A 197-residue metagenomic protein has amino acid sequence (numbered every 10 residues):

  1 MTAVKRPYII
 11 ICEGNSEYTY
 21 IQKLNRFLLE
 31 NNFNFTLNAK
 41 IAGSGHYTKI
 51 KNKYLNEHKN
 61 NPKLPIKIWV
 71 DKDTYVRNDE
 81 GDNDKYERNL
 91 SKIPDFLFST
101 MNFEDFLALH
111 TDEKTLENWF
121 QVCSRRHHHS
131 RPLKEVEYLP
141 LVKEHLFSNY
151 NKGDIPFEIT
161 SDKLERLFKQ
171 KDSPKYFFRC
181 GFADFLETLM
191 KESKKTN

Functional and structural regions predicted by a protein language model:
M1-K5, Y18, Q22-A39, N52-K67 (+1 more regions): C-terminal accessory helical subdomains adjacent to catalytic cores in phosphodiester- and nucleotide-handling enzymes
Y8-Y18: Catalytic nucleophile-elbow at a beta strand-turn-alpha helix junction centered on a G-D-S/GDSL motif, marking
K40-K49: Eukaryotic endosomal/vacuolar membrane-trafficking regulators centered on PX-domain-mediated PI3P pathways
